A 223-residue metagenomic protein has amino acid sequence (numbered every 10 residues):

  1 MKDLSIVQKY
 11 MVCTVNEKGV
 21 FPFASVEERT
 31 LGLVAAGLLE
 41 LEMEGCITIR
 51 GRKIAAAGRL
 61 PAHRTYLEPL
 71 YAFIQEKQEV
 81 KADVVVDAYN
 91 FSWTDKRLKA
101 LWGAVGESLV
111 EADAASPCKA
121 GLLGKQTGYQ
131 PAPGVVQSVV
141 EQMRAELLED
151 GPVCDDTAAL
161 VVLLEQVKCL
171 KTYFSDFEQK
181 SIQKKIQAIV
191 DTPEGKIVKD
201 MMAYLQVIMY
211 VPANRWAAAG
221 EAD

Functional and structural regions predicted by a protein language model:
M1-T94, Q206-D223: Short, amphipathic alpha-helical interface elements at domain boundaries that mediate macromolecular binding
E27-A35, K96-L101, G151-D156: Short, low-complexity cationic-aromatic patches
G37-L38, E42-M43, G106, V110-D113: Alpha-helix C-terminal capping/helix-coil junction sites
I47, A114-A115: Short hydrophobic beta-strand motif reused across regulatory alpha/beta modules
R52-I54, K119-L122: Short, Lys/Arg-rich nucleic-acid/phosphate-binding segment
R59-N90, A100-G103, T127-L160, L170-Y173: Short, amphipathic alpha-helical interaction segments positioned at domain boundaries
F91-V105, V110-A112: Long amphipathic alpha-helical segments with strong coiled-coil/leucine-zipper propensity
Q130-D223: Glycine-rich, aromatic-bearing surface loops/beta-hairpins
